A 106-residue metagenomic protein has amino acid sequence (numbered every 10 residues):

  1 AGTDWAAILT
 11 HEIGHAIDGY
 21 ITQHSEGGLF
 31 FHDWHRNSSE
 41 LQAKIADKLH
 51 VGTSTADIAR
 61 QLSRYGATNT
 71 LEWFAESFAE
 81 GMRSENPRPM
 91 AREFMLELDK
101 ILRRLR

Functional and structural regions predicted by a protein language model:
A1-R106: Active-site-flanking segments in enzyme catalytic domains
